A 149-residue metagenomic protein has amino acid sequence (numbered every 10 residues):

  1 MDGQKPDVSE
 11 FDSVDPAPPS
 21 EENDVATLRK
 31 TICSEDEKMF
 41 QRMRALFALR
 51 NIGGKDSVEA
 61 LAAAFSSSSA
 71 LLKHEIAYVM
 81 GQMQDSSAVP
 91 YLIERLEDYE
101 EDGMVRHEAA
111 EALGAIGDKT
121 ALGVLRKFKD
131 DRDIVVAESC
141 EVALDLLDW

Functional and structural regions predicted by a protein language model:
M1-F40, R44: N-terminal "cap/leader" segments of large eukaryotic alpha-helical scaffolds
P18-S34, G54-S66, D85-E97, D118-D130: Amphipathic alpha-helical scaffolding segments comprising HEAT/armadillo-like alpha-solenoid repeats
D36-K38, S68-S69, E100-D102, R132-D133: Short inter-helical turns and helix N-cap capping residues of alpha-solenoid HEAT/ARM repeat scaffolds
A48-N51, V79-Q82, A112-A115, A143-L146: Core register positions within helices of long alpha-helical scaffolds
S68-S87: Helix-adjacent hinge/juxtasegments
D118-W149: Leucine-rich solenoid repeat scaffolds
